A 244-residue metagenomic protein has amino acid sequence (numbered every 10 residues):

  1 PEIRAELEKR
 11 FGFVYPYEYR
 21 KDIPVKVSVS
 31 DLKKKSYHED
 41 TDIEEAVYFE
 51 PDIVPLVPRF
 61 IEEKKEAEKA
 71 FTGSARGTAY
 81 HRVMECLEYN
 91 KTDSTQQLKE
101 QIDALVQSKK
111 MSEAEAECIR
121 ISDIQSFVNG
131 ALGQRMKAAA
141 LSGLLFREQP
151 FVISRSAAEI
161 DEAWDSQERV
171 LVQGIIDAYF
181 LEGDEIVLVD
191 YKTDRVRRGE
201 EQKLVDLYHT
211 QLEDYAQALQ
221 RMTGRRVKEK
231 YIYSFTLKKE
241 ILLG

Functional and structural regions predicted by a protein language model:
P1-G244: Structural signature of nuclease core domains in nucleic-acid processing machines
